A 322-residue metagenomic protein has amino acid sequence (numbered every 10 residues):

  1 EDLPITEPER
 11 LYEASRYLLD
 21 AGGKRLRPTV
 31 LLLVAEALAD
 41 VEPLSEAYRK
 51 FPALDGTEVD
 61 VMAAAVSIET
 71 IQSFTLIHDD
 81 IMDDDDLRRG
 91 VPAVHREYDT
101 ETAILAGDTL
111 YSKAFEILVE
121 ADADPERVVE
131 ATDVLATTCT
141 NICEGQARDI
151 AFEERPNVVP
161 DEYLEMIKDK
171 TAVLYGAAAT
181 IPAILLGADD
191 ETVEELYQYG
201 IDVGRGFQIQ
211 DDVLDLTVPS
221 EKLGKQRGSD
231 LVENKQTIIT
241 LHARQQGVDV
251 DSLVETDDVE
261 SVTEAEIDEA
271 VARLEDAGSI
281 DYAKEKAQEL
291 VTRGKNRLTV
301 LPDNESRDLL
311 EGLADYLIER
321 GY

Functional and structural regions predicted by a protein language model:
E1-Y322: All-alpha prenyltransferase/terpene-synthase fold signal
